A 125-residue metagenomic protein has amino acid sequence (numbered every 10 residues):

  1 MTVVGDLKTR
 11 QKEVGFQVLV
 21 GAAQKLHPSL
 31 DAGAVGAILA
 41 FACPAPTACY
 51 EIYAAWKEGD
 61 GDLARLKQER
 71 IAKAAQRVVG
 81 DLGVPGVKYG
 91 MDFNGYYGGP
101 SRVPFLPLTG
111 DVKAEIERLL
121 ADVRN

Functional and structural regions predicted by a protein language model:
M1-V79: Catalytic alpha/beta core domains of metabolic enzymes, predominantly
V4, V87, K113: Generic structural marker for isolated residues within well-ordered, non-membrane alpha-helices of soluble domains
L30-A34, R70-F105: Conserved short secondary-structure transition element at the edge of the structured enzyme core that lines
T47-Y50, P85, A114: Residues on a specific face of well-ordered alpha-helices
Y97-N125: Flexible C-terminal active-site loop/helix
